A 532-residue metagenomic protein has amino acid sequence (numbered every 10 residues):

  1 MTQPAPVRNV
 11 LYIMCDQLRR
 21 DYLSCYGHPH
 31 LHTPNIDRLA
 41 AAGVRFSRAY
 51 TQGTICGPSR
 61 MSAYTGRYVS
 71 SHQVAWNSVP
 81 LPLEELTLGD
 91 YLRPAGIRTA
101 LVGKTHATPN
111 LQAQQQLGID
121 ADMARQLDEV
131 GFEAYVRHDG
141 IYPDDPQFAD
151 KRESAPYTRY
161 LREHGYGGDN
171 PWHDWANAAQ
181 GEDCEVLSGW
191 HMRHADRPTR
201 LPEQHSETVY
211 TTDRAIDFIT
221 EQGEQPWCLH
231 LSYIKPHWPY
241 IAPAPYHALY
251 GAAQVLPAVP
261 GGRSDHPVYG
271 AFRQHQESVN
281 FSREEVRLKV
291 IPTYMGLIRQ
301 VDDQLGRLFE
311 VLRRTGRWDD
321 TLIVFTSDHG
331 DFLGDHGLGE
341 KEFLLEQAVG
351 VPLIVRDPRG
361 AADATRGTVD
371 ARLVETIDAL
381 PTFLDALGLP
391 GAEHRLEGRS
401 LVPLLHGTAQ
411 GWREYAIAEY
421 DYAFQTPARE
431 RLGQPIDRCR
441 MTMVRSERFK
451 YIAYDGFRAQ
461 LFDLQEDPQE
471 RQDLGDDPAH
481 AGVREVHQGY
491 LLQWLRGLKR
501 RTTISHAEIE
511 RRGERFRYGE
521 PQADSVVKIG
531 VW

Functional and structural regions predicted by a protein language model:
M1-A453, A459, P468-Y490, Y518-W532: Formylglycine-dependent sulfatase
Q465: Residues forming the ATP-binding cleft of Hanks-type serine/threonine protein kinase domains
P478-R511: A contiguous, mid-protein "functional segment" used to position or interact with cofactors/ions or partner subunits
